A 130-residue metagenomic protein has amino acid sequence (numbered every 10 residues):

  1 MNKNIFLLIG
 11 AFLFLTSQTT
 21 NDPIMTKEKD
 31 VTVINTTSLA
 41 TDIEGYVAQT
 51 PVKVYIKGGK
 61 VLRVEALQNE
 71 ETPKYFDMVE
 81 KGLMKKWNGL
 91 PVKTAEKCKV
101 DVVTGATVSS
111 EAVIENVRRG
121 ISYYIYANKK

Functional and structural regions predicted by a protein language model:
M1-I5: Positively charged n-region of N-terminal signal peptides that target proteins for export
G10-Q18: Hydrophobic h-region of N-terminal signal peptides that target proteins for export in Gram-negative bacteria
T19-E111, E115-K130: Flexible, solvent-exposed loop/hinge segments and secondary-structure transition points
